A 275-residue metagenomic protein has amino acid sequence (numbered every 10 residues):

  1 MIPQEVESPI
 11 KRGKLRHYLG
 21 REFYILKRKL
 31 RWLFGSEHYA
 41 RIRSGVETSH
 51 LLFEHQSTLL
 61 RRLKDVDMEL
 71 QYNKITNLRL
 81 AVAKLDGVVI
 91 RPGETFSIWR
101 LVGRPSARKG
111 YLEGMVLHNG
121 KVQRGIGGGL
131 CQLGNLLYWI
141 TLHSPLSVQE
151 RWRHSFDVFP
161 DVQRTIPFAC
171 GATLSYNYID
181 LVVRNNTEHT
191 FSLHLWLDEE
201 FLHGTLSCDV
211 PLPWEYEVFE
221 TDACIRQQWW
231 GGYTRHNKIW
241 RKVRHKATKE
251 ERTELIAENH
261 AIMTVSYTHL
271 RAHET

Functional and structural regions predicted by a protein language model:
I2-R41: Alpha-helical membrane-targeting segments
H38-P92, L206: Polybasic, low-complexity association/targeting segments
N77-G120: Secondary-structure boundary elements
F96-V102, Q149-F168: Short, conserved aromatic-histidine micro-motifs
I126-L137: Conserved phosphate/anionic-ligand binding catalytic regions in large, soluble enzymes, centered on
F156-W196: A structural-propensity feature for long, helix-poor, extended segments
L197-R252, A257-M263: Acidic/His-leaning functional-site neighborhoods
T268-T275: Conserved small/polar residues in nucleotide/adenosyl-binding loops
